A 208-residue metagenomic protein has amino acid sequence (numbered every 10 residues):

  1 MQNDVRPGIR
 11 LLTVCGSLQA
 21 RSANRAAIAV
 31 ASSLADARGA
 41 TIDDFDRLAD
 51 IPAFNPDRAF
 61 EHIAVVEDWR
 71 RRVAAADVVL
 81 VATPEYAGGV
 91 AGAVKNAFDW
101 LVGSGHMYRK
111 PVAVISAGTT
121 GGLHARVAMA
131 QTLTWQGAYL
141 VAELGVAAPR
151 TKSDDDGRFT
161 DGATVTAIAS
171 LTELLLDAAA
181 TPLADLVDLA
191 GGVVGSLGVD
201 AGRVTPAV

Functional and structural regions predicted by a protein language model:
Q2-G39: N-terminal beta1-alpha1 ligand-phosphate binding loop
Q2-P7, E61, Y139-V208: Glycine-rich phosphate/pyrophosphate-binding loop and the adjoining helix
N24, I28, V66, V94 (+3 more regions): A general structural signal for well-ordered alpha-helical segments in protein cores
G39-A53, L140-A148: Short beta-strand elements in bilobed, periplasmic/extracellular small-molecule ligand-binding domains
D46-A64, D155-D156: N-terminal beta-loop-helix "entrance" segment that forms/cooperates in small-molecule cofactor or anionic ligand
E61-Y139: Helix-loop-strand module that forms the ligand-binding subsite of alpha/beta enzymes
